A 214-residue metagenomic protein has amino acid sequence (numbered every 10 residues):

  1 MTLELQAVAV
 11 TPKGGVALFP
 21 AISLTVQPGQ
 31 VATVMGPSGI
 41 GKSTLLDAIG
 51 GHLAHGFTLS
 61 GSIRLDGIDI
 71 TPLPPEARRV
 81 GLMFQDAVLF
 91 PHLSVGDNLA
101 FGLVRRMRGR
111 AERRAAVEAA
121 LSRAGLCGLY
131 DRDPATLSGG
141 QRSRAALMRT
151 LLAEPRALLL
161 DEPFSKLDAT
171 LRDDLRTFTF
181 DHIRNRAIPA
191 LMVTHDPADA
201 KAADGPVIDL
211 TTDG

Functional and structural regions predicted by a protein language model:
I68-F84, R105, R110: ABC ATPase NBD coupling module
G96-V104, R114: Short helical segment in ABC ATPase nucleotide-binding domains corresponding to the A-loop/adjacent helical element
A111-L129, F180-D181: Conserved ABC ATPase "signature" region
D133-L137, Q141: Conserved ABC ATPase signature
L147: Hydrophobic anchor residue at the start of the ABC signature
L152-R156: A short, proline-enriched helix->beta-strand linker immediately N-terminal to the Walker B motif in ABC-type P-loop
L158-E162: Catalytic Walker B motif of ABC-type/P-loop ATPase nucleotide-binding domains
